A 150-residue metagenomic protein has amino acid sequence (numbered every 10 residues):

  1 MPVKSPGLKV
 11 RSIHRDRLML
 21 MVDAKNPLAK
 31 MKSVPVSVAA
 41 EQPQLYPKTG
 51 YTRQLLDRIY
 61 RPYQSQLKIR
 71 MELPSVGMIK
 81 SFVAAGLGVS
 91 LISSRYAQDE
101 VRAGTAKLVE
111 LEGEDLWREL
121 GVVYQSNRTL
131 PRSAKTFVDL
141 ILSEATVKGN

Functional and structural regions predicted by a protein language model:
M1-V22, K30-M31, R58, A84-L87 (+1 more regions): Short beta-strand-centered segments that line the small-molecule binding cleft or hinge of alpha/beta clamshell
M1-V3, A24, T49, S94-Y96 (+2 more regions): Short secondary-structure boundary segments
R11, S37, K80-S81, K135: Alpha-helical segments flanking ligand/cofactor-binding loops in enzyme cores
D23-P27, S126-R128: Short loop segments at secondary-structure junctions
P43-Y63, L130-A134, V138-D139, A145-G149: Secondary-structure junction motif
Y51-K107: Hydrophobic hinge/microswitch elements
K107-G149: A late-sequence structural motif
